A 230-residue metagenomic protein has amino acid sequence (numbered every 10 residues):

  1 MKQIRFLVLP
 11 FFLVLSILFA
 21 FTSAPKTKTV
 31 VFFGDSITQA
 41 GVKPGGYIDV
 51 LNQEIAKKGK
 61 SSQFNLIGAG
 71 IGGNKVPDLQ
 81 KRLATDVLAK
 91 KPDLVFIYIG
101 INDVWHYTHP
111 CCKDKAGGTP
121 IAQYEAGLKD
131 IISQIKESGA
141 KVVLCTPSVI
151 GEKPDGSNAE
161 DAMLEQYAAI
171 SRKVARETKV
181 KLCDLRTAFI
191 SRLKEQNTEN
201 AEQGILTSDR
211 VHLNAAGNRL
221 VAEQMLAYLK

Functional and structural regions predicted by a protein language model:
K2, P25, V50-Q53, K57-N65 (+1 more regions): Alpha-helical cap/lid subdomain in secreted, periplasmic, or secretory-pathway luminal O-acyl-processing enzymes
Q3-T27: Bacterial Sec-dependent signal peptides at the C-terminal "C-region" and cleavage site
F6-V8, V42, D78: Intrinsically disordered and other compositionally biased segments
S23, G41-P44, G59: Flexible interhelical turns and helix-capping residues at alpha-helix boundaries within structured domains
K28-K43, G72-K75, V104: Catalytic nucleophile-elbow at a beta strand-turn-alpha helix junction centered on a G-D-S/GDSL motif, marking
L66-G70: Extended hydrophobic secondary-structure segments that form protein cores and membrane-embedded regions
